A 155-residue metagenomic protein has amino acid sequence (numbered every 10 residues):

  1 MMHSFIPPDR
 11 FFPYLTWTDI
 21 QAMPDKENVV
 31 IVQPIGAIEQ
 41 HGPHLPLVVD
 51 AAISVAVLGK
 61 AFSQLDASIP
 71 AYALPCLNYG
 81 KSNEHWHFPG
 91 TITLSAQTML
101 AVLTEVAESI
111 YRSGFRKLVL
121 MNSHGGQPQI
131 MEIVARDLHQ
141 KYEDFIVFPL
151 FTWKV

Functional and structural regions predicted by a protein language model:
M1-G42, P46: Active-site and ligand/interface coordination hotspots across diverse enzymes and nucleic-acid-associated assemblies
P13, Y79-V155: Active-site histidine-anchored catalytic micro-motif
D25, D66, Y111-R112: Residue-level signal for alpha-helix termini/capping positions
K26-I35, I69-K81: Short coil-to-beta-strand
H44-A52, H87: Glycine-rich loop at the start of a catalytic domain that most often binds anionic cofactors/ligands
D50-F62: Short catalytic helix/loop segments, enriched in acidic residues and glycine and frequently bearing histidine
F62-D66, H139: Structural signal for hydrophobic packing residues in well-ordered secondary-structure cores of soluble enzyme domains
